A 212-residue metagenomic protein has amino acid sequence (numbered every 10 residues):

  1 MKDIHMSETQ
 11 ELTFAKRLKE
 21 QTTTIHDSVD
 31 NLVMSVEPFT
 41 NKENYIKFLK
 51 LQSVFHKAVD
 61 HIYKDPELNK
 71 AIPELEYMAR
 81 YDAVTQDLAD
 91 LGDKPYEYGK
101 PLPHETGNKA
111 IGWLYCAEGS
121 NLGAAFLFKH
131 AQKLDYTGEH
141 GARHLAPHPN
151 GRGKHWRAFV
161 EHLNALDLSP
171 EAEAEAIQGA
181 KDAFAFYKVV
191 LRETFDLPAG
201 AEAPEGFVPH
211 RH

Functional and structural regions predicted by a protein language model:
M1-H212: Metal- and O2-centered redox machinery and metal/ROS homeostasis
